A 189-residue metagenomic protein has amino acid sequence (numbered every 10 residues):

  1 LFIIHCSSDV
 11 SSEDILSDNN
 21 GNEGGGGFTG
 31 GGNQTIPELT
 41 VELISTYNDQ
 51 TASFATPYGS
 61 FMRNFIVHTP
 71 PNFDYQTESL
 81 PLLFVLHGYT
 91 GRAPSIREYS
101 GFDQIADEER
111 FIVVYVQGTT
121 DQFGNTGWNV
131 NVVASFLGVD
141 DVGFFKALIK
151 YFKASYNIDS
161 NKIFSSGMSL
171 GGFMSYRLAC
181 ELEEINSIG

Functional and structural regions predicted by a protein language model:
C6-L82, E108, L137, S166-G189: A domain-start/cap signature at the N-terminus of enzymes
M62-I66, F73, E78-F164, M174-R177 (+1 more regions): Serine-hydrolase catalytic machinery in alpha/beta-hydrolase-like enzymes
